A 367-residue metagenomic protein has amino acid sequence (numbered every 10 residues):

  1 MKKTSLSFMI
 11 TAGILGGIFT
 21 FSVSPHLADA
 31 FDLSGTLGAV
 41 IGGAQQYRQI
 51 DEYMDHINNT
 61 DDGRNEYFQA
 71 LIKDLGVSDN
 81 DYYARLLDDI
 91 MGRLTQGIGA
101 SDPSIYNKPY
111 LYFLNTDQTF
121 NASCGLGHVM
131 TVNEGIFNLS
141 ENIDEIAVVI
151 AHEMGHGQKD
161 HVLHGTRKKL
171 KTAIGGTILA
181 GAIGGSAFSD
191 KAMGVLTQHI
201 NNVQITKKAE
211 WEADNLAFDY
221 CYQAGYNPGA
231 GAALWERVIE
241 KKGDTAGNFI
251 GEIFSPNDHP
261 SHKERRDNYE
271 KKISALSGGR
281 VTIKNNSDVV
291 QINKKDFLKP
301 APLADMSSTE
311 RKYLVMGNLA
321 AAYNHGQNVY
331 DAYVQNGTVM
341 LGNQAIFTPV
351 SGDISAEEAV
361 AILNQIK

Functional and structural regions predicted by a protein language model:
M1-A12: Bacterial N-terminal signal peptides that target proteins for export
T11-S22: Bacterial N-terminal signal peptides
P25-A70, A100-I105, N115, K207-N215 (+3 more regions): C-terminal capping/extension segments of zinc metalloprotease domains
A30-K171, Q223-A224, A246-F249: Peri-catalytic and regulatory segments of divalent metal-dependent proteins
V149-Q158, F188-T206: Catalytic-site beta-strand/loop segments enriched in glycine and acidic/polar residues
H161-V195: Post-HEXXH active-site segment of zinc metalloproteases
D331-S351: Short glycine/threonine-rich beta-strand-turn micro-motifs
D353-K367: C-terminal partner/receptor-binding element of secreted or periplasmic proteins
